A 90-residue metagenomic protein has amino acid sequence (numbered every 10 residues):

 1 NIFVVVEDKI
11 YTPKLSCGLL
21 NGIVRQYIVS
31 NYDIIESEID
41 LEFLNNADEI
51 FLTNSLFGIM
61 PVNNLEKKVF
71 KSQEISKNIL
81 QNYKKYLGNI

Functional and structural regions predicted by a protein language model:
N1-I90: Helix-start/capping segments and mature chain N-termini
